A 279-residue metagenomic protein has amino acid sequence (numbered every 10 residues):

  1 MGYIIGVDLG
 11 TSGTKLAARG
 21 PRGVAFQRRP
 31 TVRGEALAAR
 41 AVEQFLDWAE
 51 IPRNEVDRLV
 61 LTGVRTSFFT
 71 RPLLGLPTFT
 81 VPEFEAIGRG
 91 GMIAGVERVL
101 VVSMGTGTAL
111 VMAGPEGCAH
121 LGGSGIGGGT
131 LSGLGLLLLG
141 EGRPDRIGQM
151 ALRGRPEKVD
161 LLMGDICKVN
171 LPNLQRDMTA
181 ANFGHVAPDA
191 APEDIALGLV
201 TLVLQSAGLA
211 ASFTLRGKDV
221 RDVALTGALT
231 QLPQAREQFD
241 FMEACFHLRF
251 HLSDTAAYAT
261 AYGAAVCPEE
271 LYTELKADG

Functional and structural regions predicted by a protein language model:
G2-D8, V56-V60, R98-S103, G123 (+1 more regions): Short glycine-aspartate micro-motif
Y3-R40, C118: Short glycine-rich, Thr/Ser-proximal phosphate-binding strand/loop in the N-terminal lobe of ATP-dependent enzymes
P30-T31, D47-E83, C118-H120: Short beta-strand-loop/turn "lid" adjacent to the catalytic site in phosphate-handling enzymes
V42-D57, A210-D222: Phosphate/pyrophosphate-binding loops at sites that engage ATP/ADP/AMP, CoA/4′-phosphopantetheine, polyphosphate
L61-F69, F213-M242, A257: Glycine-rich phosphate-binding loops at beta-strand->alpha-helix junctions
G75-V102, G107-E116, Y262-P268: Conserved phosphate-binding catalytic cores of ATP/NTP-utilizing and phosphoryl-transfer enzymes
G88-G95, L131-L136, L248-G279: Glycine-rich phosphate-binding/hydrolytic loop that grips phosphoryl groups
L137-T214: Active-site rim beta-loop-alpha module in soluble metabolic enzymes
